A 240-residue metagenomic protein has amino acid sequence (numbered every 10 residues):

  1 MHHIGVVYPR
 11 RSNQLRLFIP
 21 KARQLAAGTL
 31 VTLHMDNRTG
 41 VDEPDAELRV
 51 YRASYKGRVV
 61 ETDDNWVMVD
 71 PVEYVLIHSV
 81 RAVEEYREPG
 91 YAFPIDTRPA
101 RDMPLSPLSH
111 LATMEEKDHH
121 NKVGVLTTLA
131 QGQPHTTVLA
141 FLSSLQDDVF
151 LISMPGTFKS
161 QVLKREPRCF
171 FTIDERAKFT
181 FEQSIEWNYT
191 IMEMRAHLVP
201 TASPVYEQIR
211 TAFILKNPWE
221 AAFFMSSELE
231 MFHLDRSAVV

Functional and structural regions predicted by a protein language model:
M1-V240: Binding-site signature for planar aromatic cofactors or substrates
